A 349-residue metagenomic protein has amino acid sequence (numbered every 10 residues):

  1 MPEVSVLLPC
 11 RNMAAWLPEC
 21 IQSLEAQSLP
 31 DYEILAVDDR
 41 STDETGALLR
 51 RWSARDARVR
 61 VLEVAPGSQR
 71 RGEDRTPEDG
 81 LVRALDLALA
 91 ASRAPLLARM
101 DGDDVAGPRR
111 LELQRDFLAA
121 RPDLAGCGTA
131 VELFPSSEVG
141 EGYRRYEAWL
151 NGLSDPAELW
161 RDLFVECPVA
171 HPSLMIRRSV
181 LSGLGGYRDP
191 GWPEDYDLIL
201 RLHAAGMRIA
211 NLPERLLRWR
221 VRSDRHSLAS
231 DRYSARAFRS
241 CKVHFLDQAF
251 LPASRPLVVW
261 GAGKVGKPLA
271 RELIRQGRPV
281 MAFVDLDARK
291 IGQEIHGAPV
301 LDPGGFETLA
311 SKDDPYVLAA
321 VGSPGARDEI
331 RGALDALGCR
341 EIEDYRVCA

Functional and structural regions predicted by a protein language model:
P2-S5, E33, D197: Cell-envelope/extracellular polymer assembly enzymes that use nucleotide-activated donors
V4-W16, C20, Q27, V37: A conserved hydrophobic helix/loop-capping motif in glycosyltransferases and polysaccharide synthases
D38-A47, P66-S68, D101: A conserved acidic beta->alpha catalytic loop
E44, D104-F117: Acidic donor-binding/catalytic loop of UDP-sugar-dependent glycosyltransferases, especially processive GT2
R58, V64-L89, L113-F117, R121-V180: Flexible acidic/His/Gly-enriched loops in nucleotide-sugar-dependent glycosyltransferase catalytic domains
L97: Short aromatic/hydrophobic "clamp" motif used to bind/position activated sugar donors
F164, D195, L212, L217-A349: Hydrophobic, well-ordered beta-alpha structural blocks that scaffold small-molecule cofactor pockets
W192-L198: Acidic donor-binding loop at a coil-to-helix junction in glycosyltransferase catalytic cores that engages
